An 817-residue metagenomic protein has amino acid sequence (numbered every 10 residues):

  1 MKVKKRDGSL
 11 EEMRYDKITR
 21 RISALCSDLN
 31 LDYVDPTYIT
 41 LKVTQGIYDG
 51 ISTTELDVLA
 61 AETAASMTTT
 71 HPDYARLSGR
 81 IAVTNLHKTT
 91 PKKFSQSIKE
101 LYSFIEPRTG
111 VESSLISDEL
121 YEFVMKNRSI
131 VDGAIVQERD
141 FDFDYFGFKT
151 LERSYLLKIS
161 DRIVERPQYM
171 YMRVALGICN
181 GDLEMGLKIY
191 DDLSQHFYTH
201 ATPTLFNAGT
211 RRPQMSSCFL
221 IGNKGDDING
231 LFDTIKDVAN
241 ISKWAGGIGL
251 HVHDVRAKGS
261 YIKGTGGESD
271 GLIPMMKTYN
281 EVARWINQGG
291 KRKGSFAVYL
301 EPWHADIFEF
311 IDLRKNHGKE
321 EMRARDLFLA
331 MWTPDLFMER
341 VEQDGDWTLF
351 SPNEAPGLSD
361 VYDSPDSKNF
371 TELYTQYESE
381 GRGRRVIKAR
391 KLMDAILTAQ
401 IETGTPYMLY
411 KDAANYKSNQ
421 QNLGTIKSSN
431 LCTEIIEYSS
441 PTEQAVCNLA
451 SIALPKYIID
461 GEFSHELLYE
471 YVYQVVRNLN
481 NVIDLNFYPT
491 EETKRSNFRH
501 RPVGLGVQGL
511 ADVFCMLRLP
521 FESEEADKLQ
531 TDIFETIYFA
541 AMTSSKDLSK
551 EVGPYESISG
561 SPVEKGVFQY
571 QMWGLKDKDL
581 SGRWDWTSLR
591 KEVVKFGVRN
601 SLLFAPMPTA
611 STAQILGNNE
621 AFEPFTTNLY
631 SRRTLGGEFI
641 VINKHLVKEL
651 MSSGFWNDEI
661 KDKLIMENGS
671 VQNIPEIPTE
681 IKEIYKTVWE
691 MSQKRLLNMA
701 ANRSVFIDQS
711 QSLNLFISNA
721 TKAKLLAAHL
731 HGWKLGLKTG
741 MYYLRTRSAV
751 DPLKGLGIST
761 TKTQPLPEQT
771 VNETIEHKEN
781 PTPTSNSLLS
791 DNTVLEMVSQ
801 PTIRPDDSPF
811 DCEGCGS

Functional and structural regions predicted by a protein language model:
M1-Y15, T19-R162: Often metal-dependent polyanion-binding catalytic scaffolds in large enzymes
F123-T150, I436-E437, L479-D484, V567 (+3 more regions): Catalytic alpha/beta core of large soluble enzyme barrels
A134-K149, R153-S154, I159, G181-R211 (+2 more regions): Conserved oxyanion/phosphate-binding beta-strand-loop segments in alpha/beta enzyme cores
R162, V174-G264, E268, L272-M275 (+7 more regions): Function-dense linear segments that define catalytic or interfacial modules in macromolecule-processing proteins
R162-I221, N229, F370-A399, T403-M408 (+1 more regions): Gly/Pro-rich turn-and-neighbor structural signature
D312, E321, D326-I396, Q400-T403: Polar, glycine-rich mid-to-C-terminal structural blocks that act as macromolecule-binding/assembly scaffolds
Y471-K494, F498, P502, P520-T609 (+4 more regions): Internal maturation/activation junctions in enzymes
L753-S817: Acidic, low-complexity intrinsically disordered tails
